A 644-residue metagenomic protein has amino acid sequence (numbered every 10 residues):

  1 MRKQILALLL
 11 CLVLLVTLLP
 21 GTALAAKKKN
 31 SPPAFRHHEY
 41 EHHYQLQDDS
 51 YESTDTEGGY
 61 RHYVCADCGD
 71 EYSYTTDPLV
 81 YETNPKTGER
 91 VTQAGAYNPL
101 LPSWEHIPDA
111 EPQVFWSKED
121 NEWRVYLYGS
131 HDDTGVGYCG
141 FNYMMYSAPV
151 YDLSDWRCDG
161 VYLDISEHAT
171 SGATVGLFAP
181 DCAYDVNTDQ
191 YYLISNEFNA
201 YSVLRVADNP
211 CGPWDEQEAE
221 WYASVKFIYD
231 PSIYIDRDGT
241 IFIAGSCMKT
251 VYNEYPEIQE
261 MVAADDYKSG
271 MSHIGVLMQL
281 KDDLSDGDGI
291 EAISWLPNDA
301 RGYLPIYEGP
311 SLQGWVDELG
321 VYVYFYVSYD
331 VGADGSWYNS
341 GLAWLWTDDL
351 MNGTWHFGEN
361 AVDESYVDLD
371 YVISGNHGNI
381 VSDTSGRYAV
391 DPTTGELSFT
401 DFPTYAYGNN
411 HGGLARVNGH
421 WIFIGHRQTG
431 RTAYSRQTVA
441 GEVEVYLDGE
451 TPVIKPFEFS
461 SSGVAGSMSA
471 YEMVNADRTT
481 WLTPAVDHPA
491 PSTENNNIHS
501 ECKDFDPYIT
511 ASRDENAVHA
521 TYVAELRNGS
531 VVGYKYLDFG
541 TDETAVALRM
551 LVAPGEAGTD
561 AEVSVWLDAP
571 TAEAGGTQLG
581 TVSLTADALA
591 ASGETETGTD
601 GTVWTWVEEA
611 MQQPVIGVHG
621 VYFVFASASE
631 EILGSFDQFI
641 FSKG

Functional and structural regions predicted by a protein language model:
M1-L9: Positively charged n-region of N-terminal signal peptides that target proteins for export
L9-T17: Bacterial N-terminal signal peptides
L12, T22-A25, C65, G529: Long, low-complexity, intrinsically disordered N-terminal extensions of eukaryotic proteins, enriched
V16-A34: Sec-dependent signal peptide cleavage junction
L18, D67-G69, F625-S629: Surface-exposed loop/turn motifs at beta-strand-loop junctions within extracellular Ig-like and Fibronectin type III
P20, E71-Y74, P213: Secreted/processed peptides and extracellular or luminal domains of membrane proteins
N30-T83: Extracellular modular ligand-binding repeats in secreted and cell-surface proteins
P32, P78-G644: Carbohydrate-active catalytic/glycan-binding domains of CAZyme proteins, especially the secreted or lumenal ectodomains
